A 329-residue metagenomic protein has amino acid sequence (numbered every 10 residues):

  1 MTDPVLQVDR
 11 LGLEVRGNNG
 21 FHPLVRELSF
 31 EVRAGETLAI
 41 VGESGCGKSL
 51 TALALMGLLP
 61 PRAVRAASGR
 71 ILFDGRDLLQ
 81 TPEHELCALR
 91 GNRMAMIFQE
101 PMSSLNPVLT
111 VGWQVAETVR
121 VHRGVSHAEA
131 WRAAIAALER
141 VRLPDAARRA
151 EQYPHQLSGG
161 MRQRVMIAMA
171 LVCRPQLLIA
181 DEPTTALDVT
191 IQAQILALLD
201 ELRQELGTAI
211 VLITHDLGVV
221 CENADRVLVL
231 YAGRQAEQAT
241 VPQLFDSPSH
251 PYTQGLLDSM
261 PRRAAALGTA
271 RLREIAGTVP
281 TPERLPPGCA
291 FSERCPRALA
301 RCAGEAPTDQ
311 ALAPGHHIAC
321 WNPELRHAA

Functional and structural regions predicted by a protein language model:
H22, V64, L78-A95, W113 (+3 more regions): ABC ATPase NBD coupling module
A66-D77: Conserved ABC transporter NBD signature motif
R76-D77, E129-R148, L257-D258: Conserved ABC ATPase "signature" region
V172-Q176: A short, proline-enriched helix->beta-strand linker immediately N-terminal to the Walker B motif in ABC-type P-loop
I179, P183, L187-A270: P-loop NTP-binding/switch modules centered on Walker-like glycine-rich loops
T240-A329: Charged, flexible cofactor/metal-binding loops and thiol motifs
